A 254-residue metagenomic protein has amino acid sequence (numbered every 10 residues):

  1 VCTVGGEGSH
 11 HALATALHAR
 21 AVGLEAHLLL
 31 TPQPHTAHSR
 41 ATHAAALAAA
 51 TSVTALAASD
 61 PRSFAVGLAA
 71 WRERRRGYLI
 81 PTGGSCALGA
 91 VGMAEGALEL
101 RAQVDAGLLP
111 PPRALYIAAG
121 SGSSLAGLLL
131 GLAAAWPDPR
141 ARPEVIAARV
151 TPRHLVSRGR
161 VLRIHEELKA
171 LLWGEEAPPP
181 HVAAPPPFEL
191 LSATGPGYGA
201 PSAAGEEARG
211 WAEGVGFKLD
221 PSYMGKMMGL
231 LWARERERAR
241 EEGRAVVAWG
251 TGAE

Functional and structural regions predicted by a protein language model:
V1-E254: PLP-dependent amino-acid enzyme catalytic core
